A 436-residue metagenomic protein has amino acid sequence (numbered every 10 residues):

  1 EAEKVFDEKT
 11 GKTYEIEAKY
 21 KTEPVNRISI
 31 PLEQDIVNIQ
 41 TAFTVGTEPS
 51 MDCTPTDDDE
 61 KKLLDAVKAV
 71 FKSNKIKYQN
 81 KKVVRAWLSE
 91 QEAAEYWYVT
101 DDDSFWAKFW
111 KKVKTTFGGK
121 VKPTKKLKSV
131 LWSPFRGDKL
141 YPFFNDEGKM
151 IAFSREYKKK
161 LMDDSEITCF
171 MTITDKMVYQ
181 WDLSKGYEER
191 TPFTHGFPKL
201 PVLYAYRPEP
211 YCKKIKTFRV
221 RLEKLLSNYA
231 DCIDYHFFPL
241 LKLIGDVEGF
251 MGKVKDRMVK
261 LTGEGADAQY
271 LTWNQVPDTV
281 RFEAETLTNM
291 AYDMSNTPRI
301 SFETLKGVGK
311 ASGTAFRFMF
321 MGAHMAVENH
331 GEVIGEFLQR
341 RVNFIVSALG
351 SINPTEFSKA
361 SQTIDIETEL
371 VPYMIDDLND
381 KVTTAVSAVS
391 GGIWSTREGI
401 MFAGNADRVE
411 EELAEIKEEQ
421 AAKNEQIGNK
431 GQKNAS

Functional and structural regions predicted by a protein language model:
E1-L127, S436: Extended, helix-rich architectural segments
G11, K19-I36, A42, D58-K62 (+8 more regions): Alpha-helix boundary/N-cap detector
K21, G46, M51, P55 (+3 more regions): Conserved aromatic-histidine-acidic binding/catalytic patches
D59-L63, K72-N80, W87, K214 (+5 more regions): Short amphipathic alpha-helical segments
L64-A66, A266-Q269, F320: A short, surface-exposed helix-loop junction/capping segment
K81-V84, L88-S89, A94-R207: Extended, regular secondary-structure scaffolds
G186-A315: Extended, charged amphipathic alpha-helical segments
V247, D256, L261-E264, T279 (+2 more regions): C-terminal helix-loop subdomains that flank or include functional centers
